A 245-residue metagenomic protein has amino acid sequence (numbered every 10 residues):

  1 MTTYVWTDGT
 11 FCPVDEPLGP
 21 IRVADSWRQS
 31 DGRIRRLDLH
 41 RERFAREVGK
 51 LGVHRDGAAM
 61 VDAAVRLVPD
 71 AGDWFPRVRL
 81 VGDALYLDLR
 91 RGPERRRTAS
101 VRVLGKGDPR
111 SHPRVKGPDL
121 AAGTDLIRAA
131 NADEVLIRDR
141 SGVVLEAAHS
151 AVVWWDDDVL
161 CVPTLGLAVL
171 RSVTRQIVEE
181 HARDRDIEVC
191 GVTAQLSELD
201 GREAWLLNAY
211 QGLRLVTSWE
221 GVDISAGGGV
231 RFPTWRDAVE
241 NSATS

Functional and structural regions predicted by a protein language model:
M1-R66, D70, V81-S245: Helix-start/capping segments and mature chain N-termini
F75-L80: ATP-grasp fold ATP-binding core
